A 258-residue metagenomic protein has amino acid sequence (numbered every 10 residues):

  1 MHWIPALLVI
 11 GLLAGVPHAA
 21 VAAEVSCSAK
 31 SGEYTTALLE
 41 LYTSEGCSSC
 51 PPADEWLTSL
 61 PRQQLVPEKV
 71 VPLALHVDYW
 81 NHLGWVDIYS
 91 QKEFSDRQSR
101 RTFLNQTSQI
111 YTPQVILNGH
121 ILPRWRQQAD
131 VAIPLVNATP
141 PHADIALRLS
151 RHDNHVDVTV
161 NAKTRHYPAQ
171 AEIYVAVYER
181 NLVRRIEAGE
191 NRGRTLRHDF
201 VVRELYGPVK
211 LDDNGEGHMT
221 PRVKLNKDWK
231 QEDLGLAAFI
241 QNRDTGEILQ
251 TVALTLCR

Functional and structural regions predicted by a protein language model:
P5-V16: Bacterial N-terminal signal peptides
A6-L7, A29, L65, P168: N-terminal hydrophobic alpha-helix used for membrane targeting or insertion
V21-Y111: Active-site-proximal cofactor/substrate-binding loop regions of enzyme domains
V86-Q114, H120-R258: Short, conserved sequence motifs used for protein processing/export or organelle targeting and for catalysis
